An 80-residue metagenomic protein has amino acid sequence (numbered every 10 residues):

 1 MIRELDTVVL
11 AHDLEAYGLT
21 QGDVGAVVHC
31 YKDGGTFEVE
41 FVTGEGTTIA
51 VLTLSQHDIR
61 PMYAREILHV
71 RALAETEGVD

Functional and structural regions predicted by a protein language model:
I2-R65: Basic/aromatic-rich interaction segments and small domains that mediate binding to polyanionic partners
A64-D80: Long, low-complexity intrinsically disordered regions
